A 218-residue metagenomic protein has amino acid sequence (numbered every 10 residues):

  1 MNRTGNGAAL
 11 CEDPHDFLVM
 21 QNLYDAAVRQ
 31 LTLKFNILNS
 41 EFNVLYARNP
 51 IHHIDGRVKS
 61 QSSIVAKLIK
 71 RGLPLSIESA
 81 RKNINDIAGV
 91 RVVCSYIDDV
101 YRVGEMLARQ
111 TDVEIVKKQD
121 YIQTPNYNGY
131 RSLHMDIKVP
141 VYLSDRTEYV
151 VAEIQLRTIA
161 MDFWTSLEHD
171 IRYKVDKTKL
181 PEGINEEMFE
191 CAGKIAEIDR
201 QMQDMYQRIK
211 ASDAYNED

Functional and structural regions predicted by a protein language model:
M1-F42, A152-D218: An acidic, glycine-/histidine-flanked metal-binding catalytic module
V19, I51-I54, A80-R81, V93: Glycine-rich, low-complexity intrinsically disordered segments
M20, Y24, V28, Q61 (+2 more regions): Generic alpha-helical secondary structure
A27-V28, T32, N36-L73: Surface-exposed, low-hydrophobicity interaction/linker segments
N49, N85-I87: Short Gly/Ser/Thr- and Asp/Glu-enriched loop/turn motifs at secondary-structure junctions
S76-N85: Short, flexible, solvent-exposed loop/turn segments with mixed acidic/basic and small polar residues
R81, C94-M202: Long beta-strand-rich cores associated with HINT superfamily self-processing modules
I87-C94: Terminal, regulation- and interaction-focused segments at domain boundaries
